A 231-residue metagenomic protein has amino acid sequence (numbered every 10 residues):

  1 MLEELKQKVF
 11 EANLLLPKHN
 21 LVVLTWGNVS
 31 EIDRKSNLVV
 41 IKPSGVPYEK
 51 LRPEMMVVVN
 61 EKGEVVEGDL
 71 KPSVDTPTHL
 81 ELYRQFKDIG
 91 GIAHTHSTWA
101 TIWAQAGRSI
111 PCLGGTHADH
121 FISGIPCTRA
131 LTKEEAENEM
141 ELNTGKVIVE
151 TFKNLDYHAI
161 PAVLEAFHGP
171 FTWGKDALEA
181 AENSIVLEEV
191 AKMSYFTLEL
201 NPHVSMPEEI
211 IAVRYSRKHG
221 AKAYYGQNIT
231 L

Functional and structural regions predicted by a protein language model:
M1-L231: Glycine-rich flexible loops
